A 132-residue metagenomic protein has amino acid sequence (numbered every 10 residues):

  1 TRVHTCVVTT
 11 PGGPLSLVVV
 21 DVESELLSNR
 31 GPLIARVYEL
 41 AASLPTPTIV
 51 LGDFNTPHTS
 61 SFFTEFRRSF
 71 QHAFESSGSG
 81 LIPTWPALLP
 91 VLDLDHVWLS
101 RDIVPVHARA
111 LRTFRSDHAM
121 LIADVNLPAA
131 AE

Functional and structural regions predicted by a protein language model:
T1-E132: Soluble catalytic domains of enzymes that build or remodel membrane lipids, polysaccharides, and related
